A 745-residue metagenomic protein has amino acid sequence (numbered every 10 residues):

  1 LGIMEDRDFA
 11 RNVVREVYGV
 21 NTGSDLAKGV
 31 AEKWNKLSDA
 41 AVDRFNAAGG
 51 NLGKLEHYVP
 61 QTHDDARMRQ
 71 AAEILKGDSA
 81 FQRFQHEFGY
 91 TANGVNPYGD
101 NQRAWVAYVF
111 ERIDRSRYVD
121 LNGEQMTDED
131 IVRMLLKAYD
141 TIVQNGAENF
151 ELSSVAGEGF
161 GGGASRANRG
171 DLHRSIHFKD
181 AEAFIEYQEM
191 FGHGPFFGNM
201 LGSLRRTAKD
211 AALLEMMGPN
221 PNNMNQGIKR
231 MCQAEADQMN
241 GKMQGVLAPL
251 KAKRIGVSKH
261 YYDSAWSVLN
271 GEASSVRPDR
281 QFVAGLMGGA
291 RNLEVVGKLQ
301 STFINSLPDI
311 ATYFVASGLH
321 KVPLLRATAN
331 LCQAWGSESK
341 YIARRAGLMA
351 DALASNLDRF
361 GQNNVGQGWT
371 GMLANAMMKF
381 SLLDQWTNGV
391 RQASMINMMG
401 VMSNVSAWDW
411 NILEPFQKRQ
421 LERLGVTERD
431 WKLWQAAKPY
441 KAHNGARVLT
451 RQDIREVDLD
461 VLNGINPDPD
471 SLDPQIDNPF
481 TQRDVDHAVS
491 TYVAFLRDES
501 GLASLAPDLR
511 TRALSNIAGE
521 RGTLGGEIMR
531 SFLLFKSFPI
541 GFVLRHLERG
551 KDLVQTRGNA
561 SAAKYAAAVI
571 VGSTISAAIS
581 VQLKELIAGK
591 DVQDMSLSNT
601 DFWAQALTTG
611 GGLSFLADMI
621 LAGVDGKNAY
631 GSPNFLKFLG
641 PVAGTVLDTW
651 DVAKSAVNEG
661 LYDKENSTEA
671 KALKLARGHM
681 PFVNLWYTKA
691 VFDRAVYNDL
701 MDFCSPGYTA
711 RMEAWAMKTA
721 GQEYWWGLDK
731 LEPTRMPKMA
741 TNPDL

Functional and structural regions predicted by a protein language model:
L1-A40, R44, N51-L75: Low-complexity, small/polar and acidic-rich linker and loop segments
M4-E5, V13, V143-G146, S154-F160 (+2 more regions): Hydrophobic, often aromatic-rich secondary-structure segments at membrane interfaces
N35, D39, E73-A212, M217-G218: Extended, low-structure N-terminal and interdomain regions that function as secretion/translocation signals
A48-H63, L319-A334, R549-R557, V657-T668 (+1 more regions): Short linear, low-complexity motifs centered on an aromatic residue
Q61-A72, L331-S339, G558-K564, T709-A716 (+2 more regions): Eukaryote-specific, cytoplasm-facing alpha-helical/coiled-coil scaffolding segments in long proteins
H546-A672, H679: Short low-complexity linker/loop segments enriched in small residues
N658-L745: Hydrophobic alpha-helical segments
